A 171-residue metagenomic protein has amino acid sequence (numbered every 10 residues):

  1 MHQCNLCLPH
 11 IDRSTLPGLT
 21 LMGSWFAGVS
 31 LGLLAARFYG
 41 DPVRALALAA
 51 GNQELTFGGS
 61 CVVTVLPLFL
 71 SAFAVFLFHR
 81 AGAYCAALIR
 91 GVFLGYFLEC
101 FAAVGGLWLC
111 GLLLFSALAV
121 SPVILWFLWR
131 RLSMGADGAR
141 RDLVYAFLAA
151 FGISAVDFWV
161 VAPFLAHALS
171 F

Functional and structural regions predicted by a protein language model:
H2-L16, S71: Cytosolic juxtamembrane amphipathic/interface segments immediately preceding and feeding into a transmembrane helix
I11-Y39: N-terminal signal-anchor transmembrane alpha helix
S24-G32, P67, V120, I124 (+3 more regions): Alpha-helical transmembrane segments of multipass membrane proteins
L34-R44, F93-L94, W159-L169: Membrane-helix interface motif
P42-G58: Perimembrane loop-to-helix junctions flanking transmembrane segments
F76-W108: Conserved mixed alpha/beta catalytic, RNA-binding, or beta-rich assembly cores of soluble enzyme, regulatory
V104-F127: Short alpha-helical packing/oligomerization segments
F127-F171: Terminal transmembrane helical module of multi-pass membrane proteins
